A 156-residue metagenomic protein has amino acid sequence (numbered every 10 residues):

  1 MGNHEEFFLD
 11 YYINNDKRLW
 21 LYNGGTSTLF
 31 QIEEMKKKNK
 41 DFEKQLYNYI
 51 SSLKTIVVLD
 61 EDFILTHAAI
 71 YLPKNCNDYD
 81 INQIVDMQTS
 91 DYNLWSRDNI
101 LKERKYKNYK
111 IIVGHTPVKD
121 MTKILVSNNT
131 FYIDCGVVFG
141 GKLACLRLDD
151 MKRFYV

Functional and structural regions predicted by a protein language model:
M1-G2, T66, G114, I133: Single, functionally critical "micro-switch" positions that shape active/binding sites and transmembrane helices
M1-L59, Y92-L94: Active-site neighborhood of divalent metal-dependent phosphoester bond hydrolases
H4-E5, A69-Y71, P117, G136-V138: Catalytic metal-binding/acid-base residues of hydrolase active sites
L9-Y11, N75-N77, M121-I124, K142: Short glycine-/acidic-enriched loop or helix-start segments at secondary-structure transitions that form or flank
N15-R18, N82-Q83, N128-F131, D149: Glycine-rich, phosphate-binding/catalytic loops in enzymes
T26-L29, D86, D91-W95, V138-K142: Short, surface-exposed, polar/charged, turn-prone segments marking secondary-structure boundaries
K40-Y71, C76-M121: His/acidic metal-ligating clusters that form di-metal
S96-V156: Conserved beta-sheet core of the metallophosphoesterase superfamily
